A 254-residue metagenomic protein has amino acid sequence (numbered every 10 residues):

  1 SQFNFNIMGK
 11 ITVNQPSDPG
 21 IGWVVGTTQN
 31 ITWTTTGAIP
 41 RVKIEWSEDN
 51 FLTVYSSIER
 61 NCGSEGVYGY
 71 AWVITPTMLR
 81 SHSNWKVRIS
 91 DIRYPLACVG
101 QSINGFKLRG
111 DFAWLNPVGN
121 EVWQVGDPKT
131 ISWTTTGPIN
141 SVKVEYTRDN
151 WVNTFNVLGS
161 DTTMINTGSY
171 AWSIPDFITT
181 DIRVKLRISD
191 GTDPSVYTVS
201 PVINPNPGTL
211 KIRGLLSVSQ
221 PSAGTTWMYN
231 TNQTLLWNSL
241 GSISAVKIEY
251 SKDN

Functional and structural regions predicted by a protein language model:
S1-N254: Extended, solvent-exposed regions of the mature portions of secreted/cell-surface glycoproteins
